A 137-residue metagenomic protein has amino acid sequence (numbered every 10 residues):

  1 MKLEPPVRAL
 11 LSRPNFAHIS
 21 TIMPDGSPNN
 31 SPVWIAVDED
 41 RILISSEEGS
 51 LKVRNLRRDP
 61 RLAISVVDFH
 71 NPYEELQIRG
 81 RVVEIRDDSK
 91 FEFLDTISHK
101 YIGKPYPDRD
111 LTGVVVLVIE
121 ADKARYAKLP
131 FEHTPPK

Functional and structural regions predicted by a protein language model:
M1-A17, P136-K137: Extreme N-terminal tail/first-helix region
K2, E74-K137: Charged, gly/pro-rich active-site loop segments
L3-V7, K52, F93: Hydrophobic alpha-helical segments typical of transmembrane helices and their membrane-interface/capping positions
R8-A9, W34, R54, Y106-R109: Short secondary-structure boundary/capping segments
P14-E48, R54-L56, L62-V66, Q77: Short beta-strand segments
D25-S27, D68-P72, D110-L111: A short beta-turn/loop motif at secondary-structure boundaries
S50-K52, N71, H133-T134: Short, surface-exposed beta-strand-loop junctions and turns on beta-sheet-rich folds
R58-L62, T96-H99: Short, intrinsically disordered, mixed-charge
